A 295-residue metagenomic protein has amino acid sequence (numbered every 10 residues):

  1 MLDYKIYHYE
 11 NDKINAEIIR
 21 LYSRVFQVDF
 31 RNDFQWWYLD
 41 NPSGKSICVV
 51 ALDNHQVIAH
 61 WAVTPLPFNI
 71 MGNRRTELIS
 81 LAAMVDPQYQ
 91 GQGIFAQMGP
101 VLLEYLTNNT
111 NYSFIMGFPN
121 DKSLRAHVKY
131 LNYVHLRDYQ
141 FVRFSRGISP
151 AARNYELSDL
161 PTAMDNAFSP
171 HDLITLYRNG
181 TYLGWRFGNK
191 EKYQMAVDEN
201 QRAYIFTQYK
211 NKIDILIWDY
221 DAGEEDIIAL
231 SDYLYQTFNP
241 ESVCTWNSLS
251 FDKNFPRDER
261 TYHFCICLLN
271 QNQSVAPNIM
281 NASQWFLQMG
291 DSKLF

Functional and structural regions predicted by a protein language model:
Y4, A16-G44, L52, T107-Y112 (+2 more regions): Amide-forming acyltransferase catalytic core, primarily the GNAT-like/NAT-type and related acyltransferase folds
W36-L39, P65, A82-A83, E104: Basic, Lys/Arg-rich alpha-helical nucleic-acid-recognition elements, primarily the DNA-binding modules of transcription
C48, V57, E77, Y112-M116: Beta-sheet entry/capping signal
V50, Q56-L66, I79, M84 (+1 more regions): Conserved beta-strand in the GNAT
R74-P87, K212-E224: Conserved acetyl-CoA binding element of GNAT-fold acetyltransferases
L78-V85, Q97-N108, I115-R125, Q140-V142: Hydrophobic, well-ordered secondary-structure scaffolds
V85, Q90-L106, E224-Q236: Conserved acetyl-CoA-binding loop-helix of GNAT-fold acetyltransferases
I115-L160, T207-F295: Active-site/acyl-donor-binding loops of N-acyltransferases
